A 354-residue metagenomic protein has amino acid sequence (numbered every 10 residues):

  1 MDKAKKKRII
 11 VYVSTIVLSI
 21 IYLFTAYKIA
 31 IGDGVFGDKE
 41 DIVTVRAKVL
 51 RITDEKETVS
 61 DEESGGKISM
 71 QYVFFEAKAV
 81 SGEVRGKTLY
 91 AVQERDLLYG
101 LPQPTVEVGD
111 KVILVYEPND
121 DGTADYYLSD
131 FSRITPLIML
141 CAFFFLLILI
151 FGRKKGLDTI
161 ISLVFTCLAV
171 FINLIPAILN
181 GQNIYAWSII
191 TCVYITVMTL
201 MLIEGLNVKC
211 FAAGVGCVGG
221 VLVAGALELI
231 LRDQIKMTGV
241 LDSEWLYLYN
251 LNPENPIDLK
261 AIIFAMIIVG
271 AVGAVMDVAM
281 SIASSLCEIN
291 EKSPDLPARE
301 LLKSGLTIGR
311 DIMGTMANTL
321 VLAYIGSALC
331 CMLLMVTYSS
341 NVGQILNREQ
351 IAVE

Functional and structural regions predicted by a protein language model:
M1-I42: Hydrophobic secretory-pathway targeting helix
K5-V13, V208-V221, I312-L320: Alpha-helical transmembrane segments and their helix-start/interface "positive-inside/aromatic belt" motifs in integral
E40-Q71, V112: Structural detector for short beta-strands of small beta-barrel domains
Q71-S81: A short beta-strand signature
L89-L97: Short, structured beta-strand/loop micro-motifs enriched in basic residues and often containing a Trp
L97-I134: Extended, hydrophilic extramembrane loops/domains of integral membrane proteins
A142-L149, K154-Y249, I257-G270, A328: Transmembrane alpha-helical segments that form the functional core of multipass membrane systems
G225-E354: Generic detector of multi-pass transmembrane helix bundles and their immediately adjacent loops in polytopic membrane
